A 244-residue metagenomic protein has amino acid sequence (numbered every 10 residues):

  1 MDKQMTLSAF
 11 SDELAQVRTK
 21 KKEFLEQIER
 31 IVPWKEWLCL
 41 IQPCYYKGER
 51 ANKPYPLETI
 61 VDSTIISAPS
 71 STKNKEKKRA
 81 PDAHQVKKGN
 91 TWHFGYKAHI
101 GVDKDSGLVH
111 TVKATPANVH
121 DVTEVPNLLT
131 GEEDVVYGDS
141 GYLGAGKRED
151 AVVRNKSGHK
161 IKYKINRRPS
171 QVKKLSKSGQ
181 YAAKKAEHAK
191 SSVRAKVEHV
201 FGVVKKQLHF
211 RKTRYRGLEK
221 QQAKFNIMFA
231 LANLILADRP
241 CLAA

Functional and structural regions predicted by a protein language model:
M1-K35, C39, A243-A244: Charged, often Cys/His-bearing segments associated with DNA-binding zinc-finger transcription factors
D2, S8-F10, V32, K53 (+4 more regions): Polybasic low-complexity intrinsically disordered regions
K22, Y45-G48, K212-T213: Glycine- and acidic
L38-Y46, F201, K205: Amphipathic, well-packed alpha-helical segments that form the structural scaffold of globular domains
P43, K47-L57: Trp/Phe/Arg-rich N-terminal binding region typifying the photolyase-homology
T130, D134-V135, S140-E219, A223: Helix-centered, glycine/charged polyanion-binding patches within enzymatic domains that contact phosphate-containing
K206, N233-L236: C-terminal accessory segment of soluble enzyme catalytic cores
Q207, P240-A244: A short, flexible helix-boundary coil/loop motif
